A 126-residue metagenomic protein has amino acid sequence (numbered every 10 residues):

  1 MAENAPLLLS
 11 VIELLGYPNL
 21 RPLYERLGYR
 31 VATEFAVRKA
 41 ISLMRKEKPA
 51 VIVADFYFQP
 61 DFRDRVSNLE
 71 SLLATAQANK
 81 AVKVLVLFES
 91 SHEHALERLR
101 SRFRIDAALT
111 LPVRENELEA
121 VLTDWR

Functional and structural regions predicted by a protein language model:
M1-L23, R38, A50, A74-A81 (+1 more regions): Non-catalytic signal-transmission and effector/linker regions of two-component phosphorelay proteins
S10-I12, V86-E89: Short beta-strand/turn micro-motifs composed of small residues that flank or help shape donor/cofactor-binding pockets
P22-R30: Short helix-loop-beta junction
Y29, T33, L87-R126: Output/docking surface of receiver
F35-V51, Y57-D61: Acidic, metal-coordinating helix/loop segments flanking the phosphotransfer/catalytic sites of two-component signaling
A40, V66, R98-R100: Residue preferences within the helical output face of two-component receiver
V51-N79, E89, A95: Conserved phosphotransfer microenvironments
